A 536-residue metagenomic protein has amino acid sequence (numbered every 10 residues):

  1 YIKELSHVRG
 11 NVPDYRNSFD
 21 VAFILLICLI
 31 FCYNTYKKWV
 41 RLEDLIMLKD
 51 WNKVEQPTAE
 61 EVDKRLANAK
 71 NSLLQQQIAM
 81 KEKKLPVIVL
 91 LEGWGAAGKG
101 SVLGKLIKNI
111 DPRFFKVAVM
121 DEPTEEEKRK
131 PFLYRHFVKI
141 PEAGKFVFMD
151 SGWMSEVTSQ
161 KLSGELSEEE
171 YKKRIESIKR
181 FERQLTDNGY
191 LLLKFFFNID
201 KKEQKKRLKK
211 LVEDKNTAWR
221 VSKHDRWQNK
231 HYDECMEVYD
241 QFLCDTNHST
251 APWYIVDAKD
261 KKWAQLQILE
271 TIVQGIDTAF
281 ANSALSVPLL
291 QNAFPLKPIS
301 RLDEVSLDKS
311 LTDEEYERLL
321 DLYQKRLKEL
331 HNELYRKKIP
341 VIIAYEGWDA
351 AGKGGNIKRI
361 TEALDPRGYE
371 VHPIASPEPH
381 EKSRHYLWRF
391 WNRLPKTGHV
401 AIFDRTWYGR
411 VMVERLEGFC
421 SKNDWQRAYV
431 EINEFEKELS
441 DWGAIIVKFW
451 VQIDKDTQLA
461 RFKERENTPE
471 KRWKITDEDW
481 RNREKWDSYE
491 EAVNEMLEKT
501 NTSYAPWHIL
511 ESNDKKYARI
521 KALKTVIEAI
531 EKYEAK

Functional and structural regions predicted by a protein language model:
Y1-Y15: Extreme N-terminal basic, low-complexity initiation segments that serve as generic localization/processing leaders
K3, F23-L25, Y36: N-terminal compositionally biased, intrinsically disordered segments and leader/signal-like regions
V12-Y15, L25, K297, L307: Low-complexity, intrinsically disordered tandem-repeat tracts enriched in small/polar residues
D20-C32: Hydrophobic alpha-helical signal peptides and transmembrane signal-/tail-anchor segments that drive secretory-pathway
I30-Y33, K37-K536: Glycine-rich phosphate-binding loop of ATP-dependent small-molecule kinases
